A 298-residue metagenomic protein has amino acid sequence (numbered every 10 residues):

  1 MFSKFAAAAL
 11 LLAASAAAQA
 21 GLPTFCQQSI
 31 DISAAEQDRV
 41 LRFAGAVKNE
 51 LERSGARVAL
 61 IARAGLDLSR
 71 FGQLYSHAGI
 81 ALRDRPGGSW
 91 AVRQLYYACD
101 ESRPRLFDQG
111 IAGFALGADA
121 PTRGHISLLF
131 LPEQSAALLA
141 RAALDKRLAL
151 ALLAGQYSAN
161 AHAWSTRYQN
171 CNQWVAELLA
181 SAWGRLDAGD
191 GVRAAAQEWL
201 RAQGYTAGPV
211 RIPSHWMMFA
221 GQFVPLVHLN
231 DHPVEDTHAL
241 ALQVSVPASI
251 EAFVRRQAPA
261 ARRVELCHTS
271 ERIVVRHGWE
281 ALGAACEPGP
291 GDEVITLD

Functional and structural regions predicted by a protein language model:
M1-A6: Bacterial N-terminal signal peptides that target proteins for export
A13-A18: N-terminal signal peptide c-region/cleavage motif recognized by signal peptidases
Q19, L150-D298: Activation targets extended, charge/polar-rich intrinsically disordered C-terminal tails
T24-I32, R39, G55-A56, G65-Q203 (+1 more regions): Acidic/His-rich structured neighborhood in mature extracellular/periplasmic domains
I32-N49: Mixed-charge, Lys/Arg-rich low-complexity intrinsically disordered regions
N49-R53, R57: Short N-terminal edge-element motif at the start of the domain
